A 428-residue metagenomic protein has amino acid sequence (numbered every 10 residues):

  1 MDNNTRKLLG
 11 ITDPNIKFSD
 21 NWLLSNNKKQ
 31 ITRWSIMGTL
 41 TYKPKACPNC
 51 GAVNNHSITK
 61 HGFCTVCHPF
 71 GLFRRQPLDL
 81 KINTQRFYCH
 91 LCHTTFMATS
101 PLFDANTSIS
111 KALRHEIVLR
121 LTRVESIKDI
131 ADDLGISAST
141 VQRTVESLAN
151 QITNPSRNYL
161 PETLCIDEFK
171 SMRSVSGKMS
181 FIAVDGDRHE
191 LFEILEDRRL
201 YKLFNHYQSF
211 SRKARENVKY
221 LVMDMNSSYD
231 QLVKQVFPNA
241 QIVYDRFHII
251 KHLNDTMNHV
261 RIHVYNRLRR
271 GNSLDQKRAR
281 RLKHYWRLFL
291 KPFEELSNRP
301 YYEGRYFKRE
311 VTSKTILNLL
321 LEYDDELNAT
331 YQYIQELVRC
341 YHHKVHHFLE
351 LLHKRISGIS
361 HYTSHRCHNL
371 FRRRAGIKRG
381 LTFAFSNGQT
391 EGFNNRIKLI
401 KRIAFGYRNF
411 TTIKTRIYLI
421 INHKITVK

Functional and structural regions predicted by a protein language model:
M1-T94, S100: Short, conserved DNA-binding cores of transcription-related domains
I36, C89, I130, L164-F169 (+4 more regions): Short, conserved catalytic/metal-binding motifs centered on acidic residues
P44, N49, N55-S57, R173-V175 (+5 more regions): Acidic/histidine-rich catalytic cores and adjacent linkers of DNA breakage/strand-transfer/modification proteins
T84-Q85, L134-T144, D187, M225-S227 (+1 more regions): Core catalytic machinery and nucleic-acid-binding channels of phosphodiester-processing enzymes
S100-S171, K202: Electropositive nucleic-acid engagement tracts
N106-I117, K128, E193, H342 (+1 more regions): Acidic, glycine-enriched active-site microenvironments
R143, S147-Y220, M225-L232: RNase H-like nuclease fold core
M179-F181, N254-N266: Short, surface-exposed amphipathic charged segments that create phosphate/polyanion-binding patches used for binding
